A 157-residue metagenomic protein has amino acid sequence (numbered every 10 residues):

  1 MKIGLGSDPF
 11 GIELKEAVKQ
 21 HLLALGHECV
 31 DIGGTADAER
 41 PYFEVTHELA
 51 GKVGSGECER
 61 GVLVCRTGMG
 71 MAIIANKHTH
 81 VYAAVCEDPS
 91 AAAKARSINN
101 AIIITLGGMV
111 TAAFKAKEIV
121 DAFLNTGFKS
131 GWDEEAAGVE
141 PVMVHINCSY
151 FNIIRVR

Functional and structural regions predicted by a protein language model:
G4-G6, F10-G11, P89-R157: C-terminal binding/interaction regions
L5-A24: Glycine-rich phosphate/diphosphate-binding loop of Rossmann-like nucleotide-binding domains
P9, E13, D37-E44, R66 (+3 more regions): Residues at secondary-structure transition points
L25, H78-T79, N99: Short, structured coil segments at secondary-structure junctions
E28-R40: A short beta-strand-loop structural module common to alpha/beta enzyme folds
V45, L49-V85: Helix-adjacent hinge/juxtasegments
